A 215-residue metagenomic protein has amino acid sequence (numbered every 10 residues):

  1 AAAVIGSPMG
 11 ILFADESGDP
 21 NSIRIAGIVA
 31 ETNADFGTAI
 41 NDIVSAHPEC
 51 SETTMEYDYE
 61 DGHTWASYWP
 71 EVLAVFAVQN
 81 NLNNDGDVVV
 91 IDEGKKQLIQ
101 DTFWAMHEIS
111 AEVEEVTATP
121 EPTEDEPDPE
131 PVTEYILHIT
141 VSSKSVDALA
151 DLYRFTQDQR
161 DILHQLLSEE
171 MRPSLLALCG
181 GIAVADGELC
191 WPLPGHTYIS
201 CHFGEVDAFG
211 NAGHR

Functional and structural regions predicted by a protein language model:
A1-R154: Cationic-aromatic interfacial patches
R24, K144, R154, R160 (+2 more regions): Arginine residue identity/basic-tract feature
D161-R215: Surface-exposed, glycine-biased beta-strand/turn segments
